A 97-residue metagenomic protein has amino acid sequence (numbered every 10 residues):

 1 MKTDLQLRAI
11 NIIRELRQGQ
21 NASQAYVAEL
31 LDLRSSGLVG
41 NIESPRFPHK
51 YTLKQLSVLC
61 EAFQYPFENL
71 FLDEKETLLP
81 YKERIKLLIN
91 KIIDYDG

Functional and structural regions predicted by a protein language model:
M1-Q20: A short, Lys/Arg-rich alpha-helix, primarily the initiator
K2, F71-G97: Short, charged recognition helix plus adjacent turn of helix-turn-helix-like nucleic-acid-binding domains
N11, N21-A22, Y51-K54: Residue-level signal for the short linker/turn that defines the boundary of a DNA-recognition helix
I13, Q24-A28, V39-I42, L70: Conserved hydrophobic/aromatic packing and binding residues within compact polymer-binding modules
R17, A28, C60: The alpha-helix within a helix-turn-helix
Q20, L31-D32, F63: Core residues of bacterial helix-turn-helix
D32-K50: Recognition helix of helix-turn-helix/homeodomain-like DNA-binding domains that insert into the DNA major groove
T52-N69: DNA major-groove recognition helix of helix-turn-helix/homeodomain DNA-binding modules
